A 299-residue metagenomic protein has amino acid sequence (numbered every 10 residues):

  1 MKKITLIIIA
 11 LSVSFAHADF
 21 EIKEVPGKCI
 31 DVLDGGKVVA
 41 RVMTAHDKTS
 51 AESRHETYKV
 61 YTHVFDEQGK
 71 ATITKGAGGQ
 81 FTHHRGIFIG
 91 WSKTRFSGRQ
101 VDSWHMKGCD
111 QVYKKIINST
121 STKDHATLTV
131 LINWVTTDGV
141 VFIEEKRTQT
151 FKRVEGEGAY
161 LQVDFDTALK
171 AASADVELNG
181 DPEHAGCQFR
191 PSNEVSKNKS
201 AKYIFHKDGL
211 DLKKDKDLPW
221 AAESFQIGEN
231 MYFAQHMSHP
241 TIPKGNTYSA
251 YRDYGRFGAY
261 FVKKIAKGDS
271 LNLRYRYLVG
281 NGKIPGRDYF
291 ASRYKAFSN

Functional and structural regions predicted by a protein language model:
M1-I4: Positively charged n-region of N-terminal signal peptides that target proteins for export
I9-H17: Hydrophobic h-region of N-terminal signal peptides that target proteins for export in Gram-negative bacteria
A18-T82, D166, G282-I284, A291: Beta-strand-rich N-terminal accessory domains
V42-A45, S53-E56, G156-S200: Acidic (Asp/Glu-rich), glycine- and aromatic
T82-A159: Extended, loop-rich substrate-binding clefts of extracytoplasmic carbohydrate-active enzymes
I132-D138, Q149-E155, L169-S173, P191-V195 (+1 more regions): Beta-strand elements of well-folded, non-transmembrane domains
D175-K244: Active-site/ligand-binding surface loops and adjacent short beta/alpha elements that line catalytic pockets across
F233-N299: Beta-strand-rich recognition/accessory modules
